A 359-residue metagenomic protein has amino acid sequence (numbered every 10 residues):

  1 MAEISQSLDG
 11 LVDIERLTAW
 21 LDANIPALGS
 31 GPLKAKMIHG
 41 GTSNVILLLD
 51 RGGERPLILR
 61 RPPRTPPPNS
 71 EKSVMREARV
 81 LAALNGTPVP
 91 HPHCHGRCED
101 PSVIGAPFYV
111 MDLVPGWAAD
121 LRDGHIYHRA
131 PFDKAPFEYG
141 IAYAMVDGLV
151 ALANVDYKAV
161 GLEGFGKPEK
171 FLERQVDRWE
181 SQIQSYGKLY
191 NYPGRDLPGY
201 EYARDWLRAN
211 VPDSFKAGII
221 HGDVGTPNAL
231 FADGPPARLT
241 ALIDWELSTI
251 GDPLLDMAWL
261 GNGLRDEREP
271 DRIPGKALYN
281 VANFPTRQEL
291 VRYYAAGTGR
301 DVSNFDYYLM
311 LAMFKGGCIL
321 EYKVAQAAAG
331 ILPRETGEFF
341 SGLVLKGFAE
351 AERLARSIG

Functional and structural regions predicted by a protein language model:
M1-L28: Juxta-kinase regulatory segment immediately upstream of eukaryotic protein kinase catalytic domains
K34-Y202, N210-I219, D233-A237: ATP-binding pocket architecture of kinase catalytic cores
K167, R300-A312: All-alpha amphipathic helical-bundle segments outside canonical DNA-binding/catalytic cores that form hydrophobic
I219-H221, T226: Catalytic-loop of the protein kinase fold
I243-S248: Activation of the activation-loop gatekeeper triad in protein kinase-fold domains
L255-T298, A312-G330: Active-site activation/catalytic loop segments of kinase-like enzymes and analogous catalytic loops in related
E338-G359: Amphipathic, Lys/Arg-enriched alpha-helical patches that create a basic surface for binding polyanionic ligands
